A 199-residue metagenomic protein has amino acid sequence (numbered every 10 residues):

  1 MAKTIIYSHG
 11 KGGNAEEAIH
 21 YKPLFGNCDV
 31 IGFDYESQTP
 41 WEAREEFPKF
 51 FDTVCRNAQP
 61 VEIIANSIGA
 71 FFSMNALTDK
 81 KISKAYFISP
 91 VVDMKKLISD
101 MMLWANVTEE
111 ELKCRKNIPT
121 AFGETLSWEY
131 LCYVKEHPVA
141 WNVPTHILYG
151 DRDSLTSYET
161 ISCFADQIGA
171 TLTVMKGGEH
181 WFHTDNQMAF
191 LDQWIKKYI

Functional and structural regions predicted by a protein language model:
M1-Q38: Short, surface-exposed "cap/lid" segments of acyl-processing enzymes
A2-K3, A58-V61, S83, V143-P144: Short coil/turn segments at beta-strand junctions that form active-site/ligand-binding loops
I6-K11, I64, I88, L148: Short hydrophobic segments within beta-strands
E17, S37-C55: Alpha/beta-hydrolase active-site loop
F33-W41, G177-H180: Short beta->alpha junction loops
I64-S73: Gly/Ala-rich beta-loop-alpha elbow adjacent to hydrolase catalytic centers
A76-L77: Aromatic pocket-lining residues of Rossmann-like dinucleotide-binding sites
K81-C163, Q167-V174, G178-I199: The alpha/beta-hydrolase serine catalytic core
